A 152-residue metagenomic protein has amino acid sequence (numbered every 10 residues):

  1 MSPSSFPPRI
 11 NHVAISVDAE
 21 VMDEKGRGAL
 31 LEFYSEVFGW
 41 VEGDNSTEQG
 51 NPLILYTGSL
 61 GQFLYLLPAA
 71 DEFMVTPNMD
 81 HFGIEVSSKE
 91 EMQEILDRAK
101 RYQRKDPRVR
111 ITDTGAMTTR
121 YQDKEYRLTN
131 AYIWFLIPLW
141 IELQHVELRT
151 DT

Functional and structural regions predicted by a protein language model:
M1-H12, D97, Y102-T152: Vicinal oxygen chelate
N11-D23, M74-Q103, T129-W134: Vicinal oxygen chelate
I15-F63: Core segments of cupin and vicinal oxygen chelate
V17-A19, P68-A70, T118: Short, well-ordered turn and helix-capping elements at secondary-structure junctions
E20-M22, L60, D71-F73, K89-E91 (+2 more regions): Generic "edge-of-domain/loop-turn" microfeature
D23-K25, Y65, M92-E94, L143 (+1 more regions): Short acidic, gly/pro-rich beta-turn/loop elements at beta-sheet edges and active-site/ligand-binding grooves
G39-G43, D71, M117-Y121: Intrinsically disordered, low-complexity segments enriched in polar/charged residues with Gly/Pro, especially when
G43, Q49-S87, E91: A short, hydrophobic/aromatic-rich structural module that often spans a beta strand with its adjoining loop
